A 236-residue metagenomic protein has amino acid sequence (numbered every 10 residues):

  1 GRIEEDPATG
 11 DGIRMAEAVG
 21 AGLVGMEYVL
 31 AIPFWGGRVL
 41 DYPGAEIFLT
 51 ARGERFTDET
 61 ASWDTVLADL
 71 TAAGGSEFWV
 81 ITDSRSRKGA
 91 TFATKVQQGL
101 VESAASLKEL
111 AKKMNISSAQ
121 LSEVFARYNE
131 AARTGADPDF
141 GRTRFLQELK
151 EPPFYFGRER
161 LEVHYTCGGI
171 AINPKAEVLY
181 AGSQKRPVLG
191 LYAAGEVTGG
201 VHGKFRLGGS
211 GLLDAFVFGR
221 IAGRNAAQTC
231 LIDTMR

Functional and structural regions predicted by a protein language model:
G1-R236: Residues forming the flavin
